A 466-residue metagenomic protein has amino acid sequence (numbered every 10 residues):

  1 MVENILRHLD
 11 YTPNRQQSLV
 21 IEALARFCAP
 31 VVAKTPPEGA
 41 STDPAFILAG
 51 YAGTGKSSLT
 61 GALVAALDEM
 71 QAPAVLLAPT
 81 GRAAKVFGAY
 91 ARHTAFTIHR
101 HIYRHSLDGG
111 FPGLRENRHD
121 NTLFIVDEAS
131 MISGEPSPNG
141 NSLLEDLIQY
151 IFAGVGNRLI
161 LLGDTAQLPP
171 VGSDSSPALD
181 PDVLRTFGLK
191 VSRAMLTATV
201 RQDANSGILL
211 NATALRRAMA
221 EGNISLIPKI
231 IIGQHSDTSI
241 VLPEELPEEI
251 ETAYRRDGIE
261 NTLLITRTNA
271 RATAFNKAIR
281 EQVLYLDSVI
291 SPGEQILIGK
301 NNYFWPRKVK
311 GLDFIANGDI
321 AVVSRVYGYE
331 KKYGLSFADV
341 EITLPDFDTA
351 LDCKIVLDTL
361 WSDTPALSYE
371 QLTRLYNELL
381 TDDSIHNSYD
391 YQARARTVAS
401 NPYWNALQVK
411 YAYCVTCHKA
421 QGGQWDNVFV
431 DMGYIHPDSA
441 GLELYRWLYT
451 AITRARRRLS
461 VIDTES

Functional and structural regions predicted by a protein language model:
V2-L19: Dynamic helix-loop-helix/coil hinge segments at AAA+ ATPase domain boundaries and subdomain interfaces
P13, L76, L264: Conserved SAM-binding loop
Q17, T80, T268, G422: Short, conserved phosphate/pyrophosphate- and ester-handling motifs at nucleotide-, phospho-/glycolipid
V20-L24, V32-P44, K56, F152-N157 (+3 more regions): Conserved helicase motor core of P-loop NTPases
E22, R26, A40-L226, G233: ASCE P-loop NTPase helicase motor core
P79, R307-K310, E443-L448: Short beta-alpha junctions and helix-cap segments that line functional grooves
R92, I279-V283, R446-Y449: Short, solvent-exposed amphipathic alpha-helical segments in soluble enzyme and RNA/protein-processing domains
K332-S466: C-terminal accessory regions
